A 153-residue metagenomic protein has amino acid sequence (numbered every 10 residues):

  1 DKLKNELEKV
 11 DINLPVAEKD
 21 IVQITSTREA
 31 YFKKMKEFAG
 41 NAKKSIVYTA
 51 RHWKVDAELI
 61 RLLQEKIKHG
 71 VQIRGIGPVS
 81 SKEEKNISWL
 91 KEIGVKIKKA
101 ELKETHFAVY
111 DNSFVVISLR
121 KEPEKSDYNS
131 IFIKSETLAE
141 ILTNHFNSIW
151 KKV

Functional and structural regions predicted by a protein language model:
K2-R74: PLD-like (HKD) phosphodiesterase/transphosphatidyltransferase domain
R51-W53, P78-S80, R120: Histidine- and/or cysteine-centered catalytic micro-motif in compact active-site loops
D56-A57, S81-E84, E140: Loop/helix-junction capping segments adjacent to catalytic residues or to phosphate/diphosphate-binding pockets
L59, N86-I87, Y110: Short, well-ordered secondary-structure micro-motifs
I76-H106: HKD-type phospholipase D/PLD-like phosphodiesterase module
V95-L142, F146: HKD (HxKxxxxD) catalytic microenvironment of the phospholipase D
K151-V153: Charged phosphate-binding loop/patch that engages nucleotide di/tri-phosphates or the phosphate backbone of nucleic
